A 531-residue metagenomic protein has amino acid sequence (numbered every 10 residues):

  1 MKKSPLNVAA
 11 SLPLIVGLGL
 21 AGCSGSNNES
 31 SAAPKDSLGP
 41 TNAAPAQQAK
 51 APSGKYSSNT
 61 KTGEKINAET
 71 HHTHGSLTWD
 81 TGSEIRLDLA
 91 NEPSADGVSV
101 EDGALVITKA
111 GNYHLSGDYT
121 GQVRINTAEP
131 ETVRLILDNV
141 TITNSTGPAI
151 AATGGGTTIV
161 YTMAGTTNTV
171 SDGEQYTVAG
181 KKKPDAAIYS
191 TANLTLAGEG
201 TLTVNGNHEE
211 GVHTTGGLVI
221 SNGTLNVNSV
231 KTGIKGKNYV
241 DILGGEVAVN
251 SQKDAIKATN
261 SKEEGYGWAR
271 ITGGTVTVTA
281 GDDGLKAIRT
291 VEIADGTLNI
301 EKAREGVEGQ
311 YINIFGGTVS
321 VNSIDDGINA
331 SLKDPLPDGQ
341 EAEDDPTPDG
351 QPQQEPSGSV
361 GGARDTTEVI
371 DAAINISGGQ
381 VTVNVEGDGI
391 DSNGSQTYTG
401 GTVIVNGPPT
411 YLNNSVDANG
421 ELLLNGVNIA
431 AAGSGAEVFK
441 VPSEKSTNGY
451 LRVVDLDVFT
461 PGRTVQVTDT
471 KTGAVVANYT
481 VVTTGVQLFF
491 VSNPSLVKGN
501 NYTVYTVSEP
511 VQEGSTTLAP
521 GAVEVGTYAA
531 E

Functional and structural regions predicted by a protein language model:
K2-E531: A composition-driven surface/loop motif
